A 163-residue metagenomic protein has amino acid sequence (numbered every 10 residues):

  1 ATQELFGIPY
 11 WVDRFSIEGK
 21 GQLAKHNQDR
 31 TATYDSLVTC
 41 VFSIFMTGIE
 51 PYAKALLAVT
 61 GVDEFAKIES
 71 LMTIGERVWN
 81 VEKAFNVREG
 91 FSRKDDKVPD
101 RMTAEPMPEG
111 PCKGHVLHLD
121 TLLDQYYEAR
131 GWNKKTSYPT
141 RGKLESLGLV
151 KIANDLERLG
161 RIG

Functional and structural regions predicted by a protein language model:
A1-G163: Extended C-terminal regions of large enzymes
